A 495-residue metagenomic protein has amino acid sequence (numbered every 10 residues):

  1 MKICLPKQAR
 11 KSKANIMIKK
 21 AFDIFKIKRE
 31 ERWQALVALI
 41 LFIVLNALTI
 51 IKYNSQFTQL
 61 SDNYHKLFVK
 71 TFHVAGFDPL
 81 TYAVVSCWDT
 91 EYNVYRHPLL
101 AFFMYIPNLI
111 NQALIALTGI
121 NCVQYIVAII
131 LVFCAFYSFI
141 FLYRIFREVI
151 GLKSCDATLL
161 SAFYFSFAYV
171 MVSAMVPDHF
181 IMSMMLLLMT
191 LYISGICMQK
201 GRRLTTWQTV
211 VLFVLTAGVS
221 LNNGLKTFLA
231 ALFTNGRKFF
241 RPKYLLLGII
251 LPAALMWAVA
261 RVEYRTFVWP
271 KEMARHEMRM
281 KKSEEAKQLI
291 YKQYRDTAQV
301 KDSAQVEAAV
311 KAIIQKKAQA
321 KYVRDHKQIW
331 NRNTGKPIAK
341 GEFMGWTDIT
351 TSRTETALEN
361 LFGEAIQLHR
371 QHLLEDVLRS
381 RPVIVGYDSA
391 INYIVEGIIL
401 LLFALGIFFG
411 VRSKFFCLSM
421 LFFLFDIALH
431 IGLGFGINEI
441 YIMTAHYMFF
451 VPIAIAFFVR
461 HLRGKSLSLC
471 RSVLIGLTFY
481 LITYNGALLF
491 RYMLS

Functional and structural regions predicted by a protein language model:
K26-F77, A83-W88, L251-R265, F479-Y484: Transmembrane signal-anchor helices characteristic of membrane glycosylation enzymes that use polyprenol
E30-W33, G236-L251, K465-L474: Membrane-interfacial entry segments at the cytosolic side of transmembrane helices
P79-Y125, A308-A404, S419, F423: Lumenal/periplasmic acceptor-binding loop at the mouth of the active site in multi-pass, GT-C-fold membrane enzymes
I129-I150, L402-L405: Transmembrane-helix motifs of polytopic, lipid-linked glycan transferases
L142-S166, C417, L421: Transmembrane-helix signature of polytopic, membrane-embedded enzymes that assemble or transfer cell-envelope glycans
M175-F180: Short acidic/glycine- and proline-prone juxtamembrane loop motifs at membrane-interface regions of multi-pass membrane
M182-Q199, A454: Specific aromatic-rich, kink-prone transmembrane helix
L204-N223, T227-N235, G248-A254, G476-L477: Membrane-interface alpha helices of multi-pass inner-membrane proteins
